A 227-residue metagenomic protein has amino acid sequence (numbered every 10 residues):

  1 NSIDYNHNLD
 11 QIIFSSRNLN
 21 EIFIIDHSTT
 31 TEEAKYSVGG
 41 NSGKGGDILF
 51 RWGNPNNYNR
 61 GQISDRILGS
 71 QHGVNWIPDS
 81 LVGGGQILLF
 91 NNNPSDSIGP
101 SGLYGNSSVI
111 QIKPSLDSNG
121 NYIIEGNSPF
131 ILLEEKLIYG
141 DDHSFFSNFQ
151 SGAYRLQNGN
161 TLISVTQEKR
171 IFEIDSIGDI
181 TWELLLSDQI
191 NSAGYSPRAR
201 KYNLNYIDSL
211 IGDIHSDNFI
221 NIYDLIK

Functional and structural regions predicted by a protein language model:
N1-H215, I220: Histidine-/acidic-rich catalytic cores in large beta-rich domains
I220-I226: Glycine-aliphatic tripeptides that mark coil-to-beta-strand junctions in extracellular and membrane proteins
